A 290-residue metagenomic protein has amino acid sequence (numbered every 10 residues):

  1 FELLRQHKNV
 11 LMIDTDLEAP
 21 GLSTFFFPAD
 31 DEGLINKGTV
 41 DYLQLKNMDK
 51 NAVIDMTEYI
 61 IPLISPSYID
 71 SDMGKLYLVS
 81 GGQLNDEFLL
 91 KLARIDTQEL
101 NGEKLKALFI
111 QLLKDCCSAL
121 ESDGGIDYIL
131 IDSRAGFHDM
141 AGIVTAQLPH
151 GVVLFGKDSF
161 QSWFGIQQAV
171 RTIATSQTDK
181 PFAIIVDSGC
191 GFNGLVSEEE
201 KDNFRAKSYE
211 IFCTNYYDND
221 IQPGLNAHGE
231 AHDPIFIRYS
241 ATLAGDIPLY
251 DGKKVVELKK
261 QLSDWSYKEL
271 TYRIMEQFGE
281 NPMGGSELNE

Functional and structural regions predicted by a protein language model:
F1-S23: Walker A/P-loop phosphate-binding motif and the immediately C-terminal alpha-helix
R5-Q6, L11, L108-P223: Conserved catalytic-core segment of NTP-binding enzymes
L11-D14, L78, L130-D132, F236: A structural signal for short, well-ordered beta-strand segments and their strand-loop junctions that often border
L17-E121, I247-L249: P-loop/Walker-type NTP enzyme "switch/lid" segment
A19-G21, E87, Q161-S162, F192-G194 (+1 more regions): Eukaryotic short linear interaction motifs
Y68-L78, G125, D179-P181, H228-D233: A short helix-to-beta-strand connector/capping loop
N101-F109, Q161-I166, K259-Y267, T271: Phosphate/oxyanion-binding active-site loops and adjacent basic polyanion-contact surfaces
T175-E290: C-terminal lobe/tail of nucleotide-utilizing enzymes
